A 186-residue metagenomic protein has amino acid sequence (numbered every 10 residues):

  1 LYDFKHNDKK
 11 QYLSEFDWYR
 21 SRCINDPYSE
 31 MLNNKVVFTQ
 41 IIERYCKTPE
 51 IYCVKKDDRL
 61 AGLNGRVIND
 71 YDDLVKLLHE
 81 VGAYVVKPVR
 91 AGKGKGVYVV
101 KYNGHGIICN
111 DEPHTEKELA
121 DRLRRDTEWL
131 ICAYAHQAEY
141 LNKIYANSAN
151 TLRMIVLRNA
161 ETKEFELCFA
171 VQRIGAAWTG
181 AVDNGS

Functional and structural regions predicted by a protein language model:
L1-V37, A160: ATP-binding N-terminal substructure of ATP-dependent carboxylate-amine bond-forming enzymes
K10-N25, V97-Y98, C168-G185: Charged, low-complexity, helix/coiled-coil-prone segments
Y19-R20, N25, D73, E118 (+1 more regions): Short, well-ordered helical secondary-structure segments
M31-N147, L157: Active-site nucleotide/adenylate-binding loops and adjacent lid/helix of ATP-dependent enzymes
D111-R124, K143-S186: ATP-dependent carboxylate/phosphate-activation module, predominantly the ATP-grasp catalytic core and closely related
